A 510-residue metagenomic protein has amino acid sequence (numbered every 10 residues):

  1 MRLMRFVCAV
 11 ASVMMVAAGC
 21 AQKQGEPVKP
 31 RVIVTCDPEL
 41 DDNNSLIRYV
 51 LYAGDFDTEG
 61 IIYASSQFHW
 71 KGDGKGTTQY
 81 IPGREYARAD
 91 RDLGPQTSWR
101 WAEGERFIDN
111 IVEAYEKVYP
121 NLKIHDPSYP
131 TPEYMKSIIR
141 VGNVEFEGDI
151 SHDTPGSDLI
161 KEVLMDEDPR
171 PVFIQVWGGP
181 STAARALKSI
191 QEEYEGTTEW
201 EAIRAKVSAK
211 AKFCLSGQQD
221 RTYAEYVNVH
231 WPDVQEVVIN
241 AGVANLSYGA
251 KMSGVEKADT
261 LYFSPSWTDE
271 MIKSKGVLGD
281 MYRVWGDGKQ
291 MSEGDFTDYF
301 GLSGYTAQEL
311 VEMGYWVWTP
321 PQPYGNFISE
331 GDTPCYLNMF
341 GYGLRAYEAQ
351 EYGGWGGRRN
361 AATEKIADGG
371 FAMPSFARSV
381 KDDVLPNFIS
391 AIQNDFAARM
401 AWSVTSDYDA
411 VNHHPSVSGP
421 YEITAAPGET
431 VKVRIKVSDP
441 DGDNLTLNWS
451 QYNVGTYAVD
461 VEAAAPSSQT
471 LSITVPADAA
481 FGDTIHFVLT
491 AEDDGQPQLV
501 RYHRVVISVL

Functional and structural regions predicted by a protein language model:
M1-Q24: Bacterial Sec-dependent N-terminal signal peptides
Q22-E462, T470, G482: N-terminal acidic, glycine/proline-rich low-complexity segments
T474-F481, D494: Short, surface-exposed loop/turn segments at beta-strand-coil junctions that are enriched for proline with nearby
E492-Q498: Short, solvent-exposed loop/turn segments at the edges of extracellular beta-sandwich modules
Q498-V505: Extracellular and select intracellular beta-sandwich modules with Ser/Thr-enriched, small-residue motifs on
V506-L510: Short beta-strand edge segments in extracellular beta-sheet folds
